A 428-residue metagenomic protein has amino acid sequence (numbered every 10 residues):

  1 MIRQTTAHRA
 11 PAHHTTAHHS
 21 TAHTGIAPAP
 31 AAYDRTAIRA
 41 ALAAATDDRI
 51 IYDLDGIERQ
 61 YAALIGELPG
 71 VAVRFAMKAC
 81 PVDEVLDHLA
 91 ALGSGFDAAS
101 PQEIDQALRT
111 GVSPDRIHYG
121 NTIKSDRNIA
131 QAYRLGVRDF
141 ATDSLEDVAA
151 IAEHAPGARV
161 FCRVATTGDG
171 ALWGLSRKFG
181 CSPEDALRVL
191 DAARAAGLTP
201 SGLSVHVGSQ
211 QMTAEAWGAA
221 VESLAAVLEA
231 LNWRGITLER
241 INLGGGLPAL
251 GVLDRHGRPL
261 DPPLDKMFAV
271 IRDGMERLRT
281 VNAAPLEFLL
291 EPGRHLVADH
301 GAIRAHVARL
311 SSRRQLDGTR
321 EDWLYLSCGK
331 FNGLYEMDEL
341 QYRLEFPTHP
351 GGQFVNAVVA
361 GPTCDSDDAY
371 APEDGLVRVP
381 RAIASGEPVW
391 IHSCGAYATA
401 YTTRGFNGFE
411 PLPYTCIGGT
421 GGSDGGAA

Functional and structural regions predicted by a protein language model:
M1-E153, G157-A158, A195, T199 (+4 more regions): A charged N-terminal "starter" segment
I2-R3, G168-S311, N407-F409: Active-site loop/helix belt of alpha/beta enzymes
Y52-D55, R59, C80, E84 (+12 more regions): Conserved active-site and cofactor/substrate-binding residues in soluble primary-metabolism enzymes
Q60-G66, D83-D87, M212-A214, A298-H300 (+1 more regions): Short, solvent-exposed polar/charged micro-motifs at secondary-structure junctions
A72-R74, G95, R116-H118, D139 (+6 more regions): Structural preference for beta-strand elements that scaffold enzyme active sites
A76-V82, A99-Q102, T122-K124, D143-D147 (+6 more regions): Active-site beta-loop-alpha junctions enriched in small/polar residues
L86, R109, I129-Y133, I151-H154 (+6 more regions): Short acidic, glycine/serine/threonine-rich loops at helix termini
V270, E276, T280-A428: Charged (often Lys/Glu-rich) extended helix/loop segments that serve as interaction or gating elements
